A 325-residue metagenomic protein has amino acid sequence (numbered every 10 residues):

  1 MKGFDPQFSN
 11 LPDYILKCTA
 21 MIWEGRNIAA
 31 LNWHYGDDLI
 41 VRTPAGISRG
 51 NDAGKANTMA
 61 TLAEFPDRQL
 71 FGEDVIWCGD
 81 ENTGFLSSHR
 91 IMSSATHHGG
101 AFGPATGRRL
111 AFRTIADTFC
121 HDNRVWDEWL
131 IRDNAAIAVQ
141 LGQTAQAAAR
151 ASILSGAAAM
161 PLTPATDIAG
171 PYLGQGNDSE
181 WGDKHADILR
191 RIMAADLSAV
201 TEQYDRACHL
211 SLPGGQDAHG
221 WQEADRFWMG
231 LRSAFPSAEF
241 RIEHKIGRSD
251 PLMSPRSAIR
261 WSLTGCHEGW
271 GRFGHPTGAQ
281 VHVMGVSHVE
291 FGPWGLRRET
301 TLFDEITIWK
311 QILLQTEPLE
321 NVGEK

Functional and structural regions predicted by a protein language model:
M1-K325: C-terminal and inter-domain tail/linker signature
